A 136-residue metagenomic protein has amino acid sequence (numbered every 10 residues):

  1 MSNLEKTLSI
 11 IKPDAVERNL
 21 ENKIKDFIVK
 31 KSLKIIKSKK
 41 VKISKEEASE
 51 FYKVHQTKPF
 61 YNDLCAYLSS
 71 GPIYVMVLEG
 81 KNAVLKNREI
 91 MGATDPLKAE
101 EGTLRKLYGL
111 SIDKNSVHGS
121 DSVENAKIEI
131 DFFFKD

Functional and structural regions predicted by a protein language model:
M1-D136: Non-catalytic terminal and connector segments of soluble metabolic enzymes
